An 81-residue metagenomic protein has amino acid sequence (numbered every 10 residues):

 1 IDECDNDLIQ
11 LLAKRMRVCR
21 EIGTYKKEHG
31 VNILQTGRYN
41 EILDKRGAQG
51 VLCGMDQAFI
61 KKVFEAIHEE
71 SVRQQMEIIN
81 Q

Functional and structural regions predicted by a protein language model:
I1-Q81: Domain-level signature for soluble enzymes in the chorismate/prephenate branch of the shikimate pathway
